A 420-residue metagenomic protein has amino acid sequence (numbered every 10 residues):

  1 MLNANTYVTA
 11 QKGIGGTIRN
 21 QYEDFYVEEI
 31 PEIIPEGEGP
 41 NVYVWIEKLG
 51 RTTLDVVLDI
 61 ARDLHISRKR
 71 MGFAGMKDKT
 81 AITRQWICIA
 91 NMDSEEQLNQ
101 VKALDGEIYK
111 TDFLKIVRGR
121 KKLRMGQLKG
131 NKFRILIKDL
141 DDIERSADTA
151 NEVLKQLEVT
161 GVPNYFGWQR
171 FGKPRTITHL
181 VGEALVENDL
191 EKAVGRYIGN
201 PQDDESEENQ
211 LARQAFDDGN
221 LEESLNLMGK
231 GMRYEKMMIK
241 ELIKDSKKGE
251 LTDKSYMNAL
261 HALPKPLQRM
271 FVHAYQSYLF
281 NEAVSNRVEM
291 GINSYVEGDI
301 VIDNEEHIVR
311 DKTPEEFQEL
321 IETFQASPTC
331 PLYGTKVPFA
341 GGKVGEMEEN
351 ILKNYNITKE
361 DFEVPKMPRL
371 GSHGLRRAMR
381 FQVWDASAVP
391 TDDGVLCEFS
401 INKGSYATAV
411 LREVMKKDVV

Functional and structural regions predicted by a protein language model:
M1-G37, N41, L49, D63-G394 (+4 more regions): Extended, charged/glycine-rich binding lobes that contact polyanionic ligands
Y43-W45, V57-L58: TRNA-binding/sensing appendages of the translation machinery
I46-T52: Short, surface-exposed ligand-recognition loops at beta-strand->loop->(often short) alpha-helix junctions that present
T52-D59, L411: Ser/Thr-Pro-rich, acidic low-complexity intrinsically disordered regions of eukaryotic RNA-binding
S405-A409: Pseudouridine synthase
